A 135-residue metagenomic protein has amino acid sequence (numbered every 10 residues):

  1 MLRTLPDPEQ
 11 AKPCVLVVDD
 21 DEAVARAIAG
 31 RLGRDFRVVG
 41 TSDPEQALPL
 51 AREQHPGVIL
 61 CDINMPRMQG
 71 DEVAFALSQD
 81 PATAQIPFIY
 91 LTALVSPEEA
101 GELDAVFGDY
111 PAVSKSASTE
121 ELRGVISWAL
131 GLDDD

Functional and structural regions predicted by a protein language model:
M1-L16, S118-D135: Non-catalytic signal-transmission and effector/linker regions of two-component phosphorelay proteins
E22-V39, F107: Two-component/phosphorelay signaling modules centered on CheY-like receiver
T41-E45, T119: Conserved Asp/Asn-Gly motif in the active-site loop of CheY-like receiver
Q54-L60, F88: Active-site beta3 strand of CheY-like receiver
D62, T92: Active-site residues of response regulator receiver
M65: Receiver (REC) domain active-site loop signature in two-component systems and cognate sites in sensor histidine kinases
S114-S116: A Lys-centered signature of the CheY-like receiver
